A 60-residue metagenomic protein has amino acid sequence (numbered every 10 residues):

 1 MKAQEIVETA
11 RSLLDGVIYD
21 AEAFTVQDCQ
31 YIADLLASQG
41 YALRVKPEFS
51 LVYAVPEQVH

Functional and structural regions predicted by a protein language model:
M1-A23: An N-terminal amphipathic alpha-helical segment
I6, T25-Q39: A short, charged, amphipathic alpha-helix used as a generic interaction element across diverse proteins
R11-S12, A23, A37, E57-H60: Intrinsic disorder/low-complexity segments
K46-H60: C-terminal edge-of-domain segments
